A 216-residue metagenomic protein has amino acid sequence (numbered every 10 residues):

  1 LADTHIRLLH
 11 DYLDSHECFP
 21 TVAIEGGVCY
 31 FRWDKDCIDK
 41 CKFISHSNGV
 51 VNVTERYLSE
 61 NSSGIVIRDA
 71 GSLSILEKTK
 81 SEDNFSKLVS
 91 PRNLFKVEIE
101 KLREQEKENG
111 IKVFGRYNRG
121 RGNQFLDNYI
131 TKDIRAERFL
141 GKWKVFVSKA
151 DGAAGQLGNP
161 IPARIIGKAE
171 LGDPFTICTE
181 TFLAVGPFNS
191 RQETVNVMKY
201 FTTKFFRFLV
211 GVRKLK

Functional and structural regions predicted by a protein language model:
T4-H5, I38: Conserved small helical "lid"/interfacial subdomain of P-loop NTPases
H5-E17: Conserved S-adenosyl-L-methionine
S15-K216: C-terminal substrate-recognition regions of SAM-dependent nucleic acid methyltransferases
